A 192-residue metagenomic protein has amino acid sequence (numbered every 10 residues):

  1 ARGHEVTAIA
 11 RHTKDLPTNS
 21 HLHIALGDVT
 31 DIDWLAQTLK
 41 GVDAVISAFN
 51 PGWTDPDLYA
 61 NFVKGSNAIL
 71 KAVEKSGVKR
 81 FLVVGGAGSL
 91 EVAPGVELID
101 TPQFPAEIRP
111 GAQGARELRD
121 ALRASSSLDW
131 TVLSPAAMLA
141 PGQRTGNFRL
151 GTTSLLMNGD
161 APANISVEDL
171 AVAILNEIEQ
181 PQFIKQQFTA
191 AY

Functional and structural regions predicted by a protein language model:
A1-N19, I32, W53-P56, S76-R80 (+1 more regions): Oxidoreductase cofactor-interface core, primarily capturing Rossmann-like NAD(P)-dependent enzymes
K14-K75, Q182: NAD(P)H-binding glycine-rich loop region in Rossmannoid oxidoreductase-like domains and their noncatalytic homologs
A25, V83-G86: Short glycine/serine/threonine-biased micro-segments
I46-A48, R80-V84: Short beta-strand segments at enzyme active-site cores
